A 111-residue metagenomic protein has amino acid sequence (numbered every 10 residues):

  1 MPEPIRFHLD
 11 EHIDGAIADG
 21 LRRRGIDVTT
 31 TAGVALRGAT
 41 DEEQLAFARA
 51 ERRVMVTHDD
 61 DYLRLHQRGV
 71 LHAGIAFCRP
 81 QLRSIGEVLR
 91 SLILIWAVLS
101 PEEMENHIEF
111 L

Functional and structural regions predicted by a protein language model:
M1-E11, G15-R24, L36, E42-L45 (+1 more regions): Acidic, PIN/NYN-like endoribonuclease modules and their adjacent C-terminal/linker elements
D27-A35: A short beta-strand-loop structural module common to alpha/beta enzyme folds
R49-H66: Acidic, metal-binding active-site segment of PIN/NYN-like and related structure-specific nucleases
